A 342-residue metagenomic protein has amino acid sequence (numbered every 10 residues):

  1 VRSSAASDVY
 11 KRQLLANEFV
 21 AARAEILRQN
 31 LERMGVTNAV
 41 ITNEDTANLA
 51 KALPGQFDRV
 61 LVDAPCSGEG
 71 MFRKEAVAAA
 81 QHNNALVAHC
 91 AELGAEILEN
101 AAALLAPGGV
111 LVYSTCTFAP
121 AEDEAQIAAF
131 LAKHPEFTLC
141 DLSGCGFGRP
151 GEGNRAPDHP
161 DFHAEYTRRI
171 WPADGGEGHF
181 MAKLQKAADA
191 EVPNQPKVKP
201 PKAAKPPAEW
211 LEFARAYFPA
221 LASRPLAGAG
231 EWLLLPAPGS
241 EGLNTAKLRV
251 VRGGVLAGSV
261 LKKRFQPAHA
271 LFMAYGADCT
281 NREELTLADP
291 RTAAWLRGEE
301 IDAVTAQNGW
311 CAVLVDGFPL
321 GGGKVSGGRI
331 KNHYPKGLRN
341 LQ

Functional and structural regions predicted by a protein language model:
V1-Y10: Single conserved hydrophobic/aromatic residue that forms the stacking wall/gate of nucleotide- or nucleobase-binding
A6, Q56-D58: Local beta-strand N-terminus motif with an aromatic residue
Q13-E18: Conserved SAM-binding motif I beta-strand of class I
F19-P54: S-adenosyl-L-methionine
A22, D58-I97, C116-D123, G148 (+1 more regions): Mobile active-site "lid"/loop adjacent to the S-adenosyl-L-methionine
F57, V110-Y113, F118-L234, G239: Class I S-adenosyl-L-methionine
L105-A106: Helix-to-beta-strand junctions that scaffold the AdoMet/dcAdoMet cofactor pocket in Class I SAM-dependent enzymes
E177-F180, Q185-Q342: Polybasic, low-complexity RNA-engagement segments
